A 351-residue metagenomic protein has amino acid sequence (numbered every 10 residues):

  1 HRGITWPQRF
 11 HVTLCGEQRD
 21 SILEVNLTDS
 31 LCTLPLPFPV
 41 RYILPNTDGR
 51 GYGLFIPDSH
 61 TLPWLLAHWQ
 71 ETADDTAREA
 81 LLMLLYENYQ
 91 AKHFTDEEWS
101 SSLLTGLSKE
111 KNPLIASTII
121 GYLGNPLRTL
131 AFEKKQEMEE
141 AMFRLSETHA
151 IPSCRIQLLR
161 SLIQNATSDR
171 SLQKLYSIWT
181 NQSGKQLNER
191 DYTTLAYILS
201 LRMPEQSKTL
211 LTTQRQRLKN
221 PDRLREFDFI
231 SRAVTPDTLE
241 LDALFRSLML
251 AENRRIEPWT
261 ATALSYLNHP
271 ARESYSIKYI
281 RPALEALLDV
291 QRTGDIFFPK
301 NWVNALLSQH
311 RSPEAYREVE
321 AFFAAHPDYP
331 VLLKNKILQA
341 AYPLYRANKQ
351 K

Functional and structural regions predicted by a protein language model:
H1-E226, R232-V234, T238-L241, R246-K351: Non-catalytic accessory/interaction domains
